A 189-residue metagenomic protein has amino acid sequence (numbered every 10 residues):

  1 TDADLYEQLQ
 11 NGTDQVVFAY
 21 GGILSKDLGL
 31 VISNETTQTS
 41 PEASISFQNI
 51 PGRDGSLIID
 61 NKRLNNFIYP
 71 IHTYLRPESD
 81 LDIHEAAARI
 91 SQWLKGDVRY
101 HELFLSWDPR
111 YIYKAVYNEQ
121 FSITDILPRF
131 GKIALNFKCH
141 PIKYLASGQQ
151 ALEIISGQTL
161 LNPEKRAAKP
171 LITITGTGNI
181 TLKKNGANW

Functional and structural regions predicted by a protein language model:
T1-W189: Extracellular/virion structural assembly segments
